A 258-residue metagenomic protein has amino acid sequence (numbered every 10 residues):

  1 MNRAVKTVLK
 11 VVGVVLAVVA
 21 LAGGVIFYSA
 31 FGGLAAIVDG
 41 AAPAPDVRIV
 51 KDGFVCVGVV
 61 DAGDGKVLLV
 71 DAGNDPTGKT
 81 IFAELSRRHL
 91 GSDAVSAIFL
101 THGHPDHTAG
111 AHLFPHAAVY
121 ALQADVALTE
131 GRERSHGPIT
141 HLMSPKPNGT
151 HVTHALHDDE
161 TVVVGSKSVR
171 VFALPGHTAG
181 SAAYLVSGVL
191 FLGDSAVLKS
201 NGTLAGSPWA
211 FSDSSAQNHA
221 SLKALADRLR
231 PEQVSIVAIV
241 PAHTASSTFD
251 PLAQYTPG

Functional and structural regions predicted by a protein language model:
M1-A20: N-terminal Sec-pathway targeting helices
V19-I37: Membrane-interface motif at the C-terminal end of an N-terminal transmembrane signal
A36-R88, A183-K199: Conserved beta-strand hairpin/beta-sheet module of binuclear metal-dependent hydrolase folds, prominently
G65, A124, E160, K167 (+1 more regions): Well-ordered beta-strand scaffold positions
P76-K79, S86-H157: Active-site HxH/HxHxD metal-binding segment of metal-dependent hydrolases
F99-H107, H177, S181, H243: Histidine-centered divalent metal-coordination motifs
S168-A173, A179-P251: Metallo-beta-lactamase
L252-G258: Short, low-complexity, polybasic intrinsically disordered segments
